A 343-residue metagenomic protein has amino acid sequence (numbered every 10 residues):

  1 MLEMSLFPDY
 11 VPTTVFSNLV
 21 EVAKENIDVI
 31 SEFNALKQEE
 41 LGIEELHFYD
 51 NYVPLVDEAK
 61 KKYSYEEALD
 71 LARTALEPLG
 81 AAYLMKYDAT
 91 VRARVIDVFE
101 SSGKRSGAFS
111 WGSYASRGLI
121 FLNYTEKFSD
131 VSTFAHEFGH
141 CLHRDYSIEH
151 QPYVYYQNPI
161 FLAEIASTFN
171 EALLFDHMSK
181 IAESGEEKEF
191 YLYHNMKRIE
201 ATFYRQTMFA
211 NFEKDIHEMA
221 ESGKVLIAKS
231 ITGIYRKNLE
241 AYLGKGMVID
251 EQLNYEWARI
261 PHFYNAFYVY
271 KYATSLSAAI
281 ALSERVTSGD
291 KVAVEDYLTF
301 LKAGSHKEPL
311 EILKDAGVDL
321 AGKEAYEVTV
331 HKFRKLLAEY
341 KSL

Functional and structural regions predicted by a protein language model:
M1, V29-L41, G139-E149, T168-G185: Long, well-ordered alpha-helical segments
M1-L119: Contiguous, non-catalytic segments that form substrate-binding/exosite surfaces or channel walls
L2-L19, D50-K61, E77, A81 (+5 more regions): Glycine- and acidic
M4-T13, E39-D50, R94, F134 (+5 more regions): C-terminal, non-catalytic "cap/extension" segments appended to globular domains
S17, E21-S31, D70, I165-T168 (+4 more regions): Generic structural signal for well-ordered, non-transmembrane alpha-helical segments in soluble/cytosolic regions
T74-M85, W111, H140, R144-P152 (+1 more regions): Conserved helix-loop functional segments at active or binding sites
T125-Y146, S167, A172, F212 (+1 more regions): Active-site recognition of the HExxH zinc-binding catalytic motif
N158-E186, N195-K197, A201, S275: Post-HExxH zinc-binding segment in Zn-dependent metallohydrolases
